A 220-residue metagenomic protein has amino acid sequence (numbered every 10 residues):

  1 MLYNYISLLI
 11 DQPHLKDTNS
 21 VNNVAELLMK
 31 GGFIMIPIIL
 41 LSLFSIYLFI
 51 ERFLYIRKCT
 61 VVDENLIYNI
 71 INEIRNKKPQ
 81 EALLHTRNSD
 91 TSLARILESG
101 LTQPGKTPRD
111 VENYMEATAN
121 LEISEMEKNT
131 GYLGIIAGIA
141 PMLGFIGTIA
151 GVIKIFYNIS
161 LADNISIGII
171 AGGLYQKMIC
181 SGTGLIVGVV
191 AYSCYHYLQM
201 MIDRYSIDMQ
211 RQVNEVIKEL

Functional and structural regions predicted by a protein language model:
M1-K30: Short, strongly hydrophobic alpha-helical membrane anchors
L15-V24, I50-L54, I67-I70, T148-I155: Hydrophobic transmembrane alpha-helix segments characteristic of membrane transport and insertion machinery
V21-G31, E116-A137, I167-I179: Alpha-helical membrane-interface segments at transmembrane helix boundaries
N22-I56, I179-I186: Hydrophobic alpha-helical transmembrane segments
G32, I46, A82, L97 (+3 more regions): Residue-level signature of catalytic and energy-coupling elements of molecular machines, predominantly ATP/GTP-dependent
L40-Y47, I146, A150-I153, G188 (+1 more regions): Alpha-helical transmembrane segments
T60-I146, A150-N164, C194-L220: Predominantly long cytosolic amphipathic alpha-helical stalk/bundle segments
G168-Q199: Pore-lining and gate-forming transmembrane alpha-helices of multi-pass membrane transport proteins
